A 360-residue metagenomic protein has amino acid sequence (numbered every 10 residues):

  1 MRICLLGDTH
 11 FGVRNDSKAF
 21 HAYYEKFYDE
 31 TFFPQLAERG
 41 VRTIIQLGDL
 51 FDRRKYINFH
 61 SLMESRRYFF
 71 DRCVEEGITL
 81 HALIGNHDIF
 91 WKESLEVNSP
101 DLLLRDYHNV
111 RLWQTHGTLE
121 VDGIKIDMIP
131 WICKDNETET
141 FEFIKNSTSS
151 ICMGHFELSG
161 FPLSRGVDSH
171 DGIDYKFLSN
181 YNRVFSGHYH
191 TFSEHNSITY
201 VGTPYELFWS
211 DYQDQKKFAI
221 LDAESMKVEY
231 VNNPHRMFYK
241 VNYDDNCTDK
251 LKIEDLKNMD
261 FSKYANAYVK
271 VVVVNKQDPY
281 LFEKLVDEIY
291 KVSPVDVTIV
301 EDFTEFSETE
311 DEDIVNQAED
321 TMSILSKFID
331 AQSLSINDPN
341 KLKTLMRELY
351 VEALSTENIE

Functional and structural regions predicted by a protein language model:
M1-E64, T140, I144-S149, T356-E360: N-terminal active-site segment of His-dependent metallophosphoesterases
C4, K125-D127, A219, Y239: Conserved beta-strand elements of the Class I
A37-V41, E75, S262-Y264: Glycine-rich phosphate/diphosphate-binding loops that line cofactor/substrate pockets in enzymes
R42-I44, L80-H81, I126, S149-C152 (+2 more regions): Hydrophobic beta-strand segments of well-ordered beta-sheets in folded domains
T43, L50-Y200: His/Asp/Glu-rich metal-coordinating catalytic cores of metallo-dependent phosphodiesterases/hydrolases acting on
S147, S179, Q213-K216, A223 (+1 more regions): Short gly/pro-enriched beta-turn/loop segments at secondary-structure junctions
G187-D245: A conserved active-site cap/scaffold subdomain adjacent to cofactor or substrate pockets
A223-E360: Accessory, non-catalytic peripheral segments of nucleic-acid enzymes
